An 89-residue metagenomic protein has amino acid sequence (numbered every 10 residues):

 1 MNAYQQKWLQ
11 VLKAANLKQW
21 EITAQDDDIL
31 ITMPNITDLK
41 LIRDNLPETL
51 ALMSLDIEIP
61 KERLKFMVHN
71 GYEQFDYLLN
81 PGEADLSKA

Functional and structural regions predicted by a protein language model:
M1-D26: N-proximal, solvent-exposed amphipathic alpha-helical segments enriched in charged/polar residues
K7, L78-A89: Intrinsically disordered, low-complexity, charge-dense segments enriched in Lys/Arg and Glu/Asp interspersed
D26-P34: Short, aliphatic-rich beta-strand segments
I29, D38, G71-E73: Generic "edge-of-domain/loop-turn" microfeature
P34-N35, H69: Structural motif
T37-E62: Short, non-transmembrane amphipathic alpha-helical segments
M53-N80: A short amphipathic beta-strand at an alpha->beta junction
